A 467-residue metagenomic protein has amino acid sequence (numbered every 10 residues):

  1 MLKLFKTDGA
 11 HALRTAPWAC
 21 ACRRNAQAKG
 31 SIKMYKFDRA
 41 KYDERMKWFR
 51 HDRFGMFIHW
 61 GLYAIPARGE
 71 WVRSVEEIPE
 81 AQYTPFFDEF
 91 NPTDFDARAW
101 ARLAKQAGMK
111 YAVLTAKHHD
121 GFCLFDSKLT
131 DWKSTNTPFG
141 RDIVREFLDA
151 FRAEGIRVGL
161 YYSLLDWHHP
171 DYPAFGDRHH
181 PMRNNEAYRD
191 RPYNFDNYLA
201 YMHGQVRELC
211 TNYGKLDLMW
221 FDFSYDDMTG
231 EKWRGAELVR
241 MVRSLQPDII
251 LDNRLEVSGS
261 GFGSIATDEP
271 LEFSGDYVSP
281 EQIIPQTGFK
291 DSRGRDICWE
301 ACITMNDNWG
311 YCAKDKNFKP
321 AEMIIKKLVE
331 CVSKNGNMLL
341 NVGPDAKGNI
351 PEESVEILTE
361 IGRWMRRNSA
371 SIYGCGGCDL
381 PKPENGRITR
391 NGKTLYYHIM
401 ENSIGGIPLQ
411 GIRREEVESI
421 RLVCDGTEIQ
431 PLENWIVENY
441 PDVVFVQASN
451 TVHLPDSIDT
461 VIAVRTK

Functional and structural regions predicted by a protein language model:
D8-H11, N25: Acidic/polar hotspots within intrinsically disordered regions
L13-T15: Extended rod-forming repeat segments used as scaffolds/tethers
P17-K33: Short, Lys/Arg-enriched N-terminal segments with co-localized hydrophobic residues within the first ~10-30 amino acids
G30-K467: Mature catalytic domains of secreted/periplasmic carbohydrate-active enzymes
